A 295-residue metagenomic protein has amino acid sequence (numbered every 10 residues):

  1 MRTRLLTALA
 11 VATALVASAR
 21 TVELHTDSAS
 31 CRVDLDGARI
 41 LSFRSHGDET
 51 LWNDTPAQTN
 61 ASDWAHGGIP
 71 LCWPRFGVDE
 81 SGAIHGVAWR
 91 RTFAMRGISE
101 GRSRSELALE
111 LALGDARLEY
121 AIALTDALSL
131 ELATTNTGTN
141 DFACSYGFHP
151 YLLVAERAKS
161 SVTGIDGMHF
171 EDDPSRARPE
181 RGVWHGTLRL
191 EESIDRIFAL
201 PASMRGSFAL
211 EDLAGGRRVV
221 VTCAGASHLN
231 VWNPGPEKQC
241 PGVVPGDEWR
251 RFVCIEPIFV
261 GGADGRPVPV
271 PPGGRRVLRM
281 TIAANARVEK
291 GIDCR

Functional and structural regions predicted by a protein language model:
M1-L6: Bacterial N-terminal signal peptides that target proteins for export
S18-H66, M204-H228, G235, G274-D293: Beta-strand-rich N-terminal accessory domains
S62-A88, T163-R181, H185-L188: Beta-strand/loop-rich accessory regions of lumenal/periplasmic or secreted enzymes, predominantly carbohydrate-active
S81-T125: Extended, loop-rich substrate-binding clefts of extracytoplasmic carbohydrate-active enzymes
R91, L190-V268, P272: Acidic/His-leaning functional-site neighborhoods
E110-C144, F148-L152: Acidic, contiguous internal or C-terminal segments within carbohydrate-active enzymes that form a structured patch used
D141-A143, Y151-H228: Active-site/ligand-binding surface loops and adjacent short beta/alpha elements that line catalytic pockets across
